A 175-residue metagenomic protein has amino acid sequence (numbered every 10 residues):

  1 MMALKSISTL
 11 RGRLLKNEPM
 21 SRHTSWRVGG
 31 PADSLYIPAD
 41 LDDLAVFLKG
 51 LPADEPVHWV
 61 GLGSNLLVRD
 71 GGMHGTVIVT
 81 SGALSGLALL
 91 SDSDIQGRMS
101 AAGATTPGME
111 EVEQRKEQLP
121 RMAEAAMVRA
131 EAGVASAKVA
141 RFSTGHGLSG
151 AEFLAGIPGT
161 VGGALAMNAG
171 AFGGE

Functional and structural regions predicted by a protein language model:
M2-V161: Anion-binding (especially nucleotide phosphate/pyrophosphate-binding) glycine-rich loop and adjoining beta-alpha core
T160, A164-E175: ATP-dependent small-molecule kinase catalytic core of the GHMP/sugar-kinase superfamily and closely related
